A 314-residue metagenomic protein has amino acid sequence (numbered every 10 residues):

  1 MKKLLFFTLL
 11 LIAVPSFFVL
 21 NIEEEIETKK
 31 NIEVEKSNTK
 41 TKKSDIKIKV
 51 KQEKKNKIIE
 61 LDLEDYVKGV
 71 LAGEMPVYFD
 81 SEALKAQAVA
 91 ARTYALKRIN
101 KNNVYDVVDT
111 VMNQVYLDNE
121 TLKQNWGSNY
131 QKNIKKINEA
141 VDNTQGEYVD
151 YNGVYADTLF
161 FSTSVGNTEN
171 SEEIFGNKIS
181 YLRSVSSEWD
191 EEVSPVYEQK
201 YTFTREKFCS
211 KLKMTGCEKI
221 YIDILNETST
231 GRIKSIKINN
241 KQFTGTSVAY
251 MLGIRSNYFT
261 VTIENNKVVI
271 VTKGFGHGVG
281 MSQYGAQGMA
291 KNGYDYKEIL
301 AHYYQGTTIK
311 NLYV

Functional and structural regions predicted by a protein language model:
M1-V314: Conserved, single-site charged/polar hotspot
